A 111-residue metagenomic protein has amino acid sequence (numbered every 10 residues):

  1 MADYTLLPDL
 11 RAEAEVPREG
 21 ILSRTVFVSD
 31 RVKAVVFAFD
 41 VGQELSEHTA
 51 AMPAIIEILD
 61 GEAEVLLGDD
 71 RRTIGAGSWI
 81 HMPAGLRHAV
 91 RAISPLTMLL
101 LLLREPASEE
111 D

Functional and structural regions predicted by a protein language model:
M1-R31, L66: A short, N-terminal "cap"/entry segment at the start of jelly-roll beta-barrel domains of the cupin/DSBH fold
G20, K33-A50: Conserved short histidine dyad/triad with adjacent acidic residue
A38-D40, A50-V65: Short, conserved beta-strand element in jelly-roll/cupin
L45-E47, V65-L66, M82, R87-I93: Short beta-strand His + acidic residue motifs that chelate non-heme Fe in jelly-roll/DSBH and cupin folds
L59-D60, G75-A76, S94: A cytosolic small-molecule/anion-sensing beta-strand core signal
E62-E64, R71, R87, T97: Structural motif
D69-A84: Short acidic-glycine-tyrosine-enriched beta hairpin
A84-S108: Ligand-binding loop in jelly-roll beta-barrel domains
